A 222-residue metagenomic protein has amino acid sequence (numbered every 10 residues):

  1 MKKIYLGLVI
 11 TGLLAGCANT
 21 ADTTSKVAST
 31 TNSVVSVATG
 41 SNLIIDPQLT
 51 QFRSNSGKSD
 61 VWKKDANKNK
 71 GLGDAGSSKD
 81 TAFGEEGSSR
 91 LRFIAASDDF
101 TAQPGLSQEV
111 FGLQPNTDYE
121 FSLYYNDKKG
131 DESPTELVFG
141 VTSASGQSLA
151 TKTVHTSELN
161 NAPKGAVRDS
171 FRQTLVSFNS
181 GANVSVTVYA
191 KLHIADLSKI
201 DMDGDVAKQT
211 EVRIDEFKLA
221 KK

Functional and structural regions predicted by a protein language model:
L14-G16: C-terminal motif of bacterial Sec signal peptides marking the signal peptidase cleavage site
A18-T20: Bacterial signal peptide processing site
N42-L43, Q103, R168-S170, I194-K221: Extracellular carbohydrate recognition
Q48-L91: Extracellular glycan-recognition surfaces and repeat-rich motifs
L49, P104-T135, T174-F178, F217: Extra-cytoplasmic beta-strand recognition segments
R92-P104, G165-V167: Extracellular beta-rich ligand/substrate-recognition surface
Y125-A162: Extracellular ligand-binding interfaces
Q147-T187: Extracellular carbohydrate recognition and processing domains and analogous Trp-centered ligand-binding platforms
